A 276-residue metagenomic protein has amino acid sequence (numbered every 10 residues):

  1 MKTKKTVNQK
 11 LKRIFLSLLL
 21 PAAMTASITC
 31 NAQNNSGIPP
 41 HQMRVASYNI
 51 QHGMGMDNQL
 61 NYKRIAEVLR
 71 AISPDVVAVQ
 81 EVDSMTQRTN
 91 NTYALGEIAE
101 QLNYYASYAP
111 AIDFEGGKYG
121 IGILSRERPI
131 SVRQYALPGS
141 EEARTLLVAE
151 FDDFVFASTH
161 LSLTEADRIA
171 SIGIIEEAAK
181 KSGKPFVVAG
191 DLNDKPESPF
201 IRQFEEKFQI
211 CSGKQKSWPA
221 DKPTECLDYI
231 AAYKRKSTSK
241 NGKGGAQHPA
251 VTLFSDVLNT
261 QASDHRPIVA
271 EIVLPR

Functional and structural regions predicted by a protein language model:
K2-F15, M24-Q101, D113-E115, G173 (+1 more regions): N-terminal, active-site-proximal structural segment of metallo-dependent hydrolase catalytic domains
Q33-N34, Q134-Y135, D167, E177-F186 (+1 more regions): Metal-dependent phosphoester-hydrolase catalytic domains
Q42-M54, R133, V148-S162: Active-site-proximal beta-strand elements of phosphoester/diester hydrolases
M43-I50, I65-T89, F156-T159, I175-I201 (+3 more regions): Active-site beta-strand/loop signature of hydrolases that rely on acidic residues for catalysis
D57, V82-F154, G242-L258: Structured beta-strand-rich core segments of catalytic domains in phosphoester-bond hydrolases
D57-N61, P74, N90, G116 (+4 more regions): Extracytoplasmic/periplasmic, Sec-exported soluble proteins
Q59-K63, N91-T92, E142-A143, I169-I172 (+3 more regions): Structural motif corresponding to alpha-helix initiation and N-cap regions
R70-P74, A99-N103, S107, P129 (+2 more regions): Sec-exported extracytoplasmic/periplasmic mature domains
